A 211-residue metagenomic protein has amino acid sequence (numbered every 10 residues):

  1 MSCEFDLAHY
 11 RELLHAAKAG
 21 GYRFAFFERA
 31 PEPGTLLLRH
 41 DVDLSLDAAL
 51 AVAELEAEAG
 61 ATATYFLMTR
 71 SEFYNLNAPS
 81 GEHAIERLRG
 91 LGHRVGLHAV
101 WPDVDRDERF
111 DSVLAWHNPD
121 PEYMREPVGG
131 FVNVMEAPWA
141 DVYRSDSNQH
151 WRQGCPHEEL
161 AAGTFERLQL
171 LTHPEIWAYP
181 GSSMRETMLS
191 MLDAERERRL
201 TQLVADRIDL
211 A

Functional and structural regions predicted by a protein language model:
M1-E82, R89-G92, P102, D107-A211: Terminal accessory/targeting
R94-L97: Aromatic- and acidic-residue-enriched carbohydrate-binding clefts of CAZyme catalytic domains
